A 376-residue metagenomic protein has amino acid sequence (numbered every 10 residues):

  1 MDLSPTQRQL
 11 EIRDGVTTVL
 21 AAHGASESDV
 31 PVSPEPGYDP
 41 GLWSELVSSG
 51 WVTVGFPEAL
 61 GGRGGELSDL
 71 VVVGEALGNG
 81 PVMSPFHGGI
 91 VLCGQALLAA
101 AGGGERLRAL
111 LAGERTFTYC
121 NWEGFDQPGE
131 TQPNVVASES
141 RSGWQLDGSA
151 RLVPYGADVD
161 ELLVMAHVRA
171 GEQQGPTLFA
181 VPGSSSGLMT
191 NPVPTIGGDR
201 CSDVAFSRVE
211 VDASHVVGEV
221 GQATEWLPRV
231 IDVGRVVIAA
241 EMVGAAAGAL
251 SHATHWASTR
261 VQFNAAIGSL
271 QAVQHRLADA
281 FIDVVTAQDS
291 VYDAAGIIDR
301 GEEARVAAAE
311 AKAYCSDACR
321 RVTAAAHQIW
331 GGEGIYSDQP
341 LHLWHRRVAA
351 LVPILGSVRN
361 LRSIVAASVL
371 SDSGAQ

Functional and structural regions predicted by a protein language model:
M1-G78, D232-Q376: Alpha-helical interface subdomain recognition
S48-R108, Y155-D158: Internal helix-loop-helix
G64-V73, L111, G129-P133, V181 (+1 more regions): Structural signature of FAD isoalloxazine-binding scaffolds in flavoprotein oxidoreductases
G113-G124, V164: A short, Trp-centered hydrophobic/proline-enriched beta-strand micro-motif
G113-R115, T131-P133, D158-D160, G175 (+4 more regions): A generic structural signal for well-ordered coil/turn residues at beta-strand boundaries that shape enzyme active-site
Q132-P133, L152-V153, P182-E219: Flexible, small-/acidic-enriched active-site or ligand-binding loops
V135-S138: A structural signal for short hydrophobic beta-strand segments in well-ordered beta-sheet cores
S149-L188: A short core secondary-structure module
